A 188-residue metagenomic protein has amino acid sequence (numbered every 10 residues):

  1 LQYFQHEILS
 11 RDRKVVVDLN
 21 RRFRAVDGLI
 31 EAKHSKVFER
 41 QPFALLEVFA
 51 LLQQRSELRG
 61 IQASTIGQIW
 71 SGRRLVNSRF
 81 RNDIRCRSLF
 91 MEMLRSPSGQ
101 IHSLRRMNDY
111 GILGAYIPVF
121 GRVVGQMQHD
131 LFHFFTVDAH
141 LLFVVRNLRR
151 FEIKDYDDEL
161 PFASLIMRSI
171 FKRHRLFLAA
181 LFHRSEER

Functional and structural regions predicted by a protein language model:
L1-F135: Non-catalytic interface/linker regions that flank or bridge core catalytic/transmembrane domains
Q126-D130, I153-S169: Flexible, glycine/threonine-enriched loop-and-boundary segments that flank and lead into catalytic domains of large
H140: Hydrophobic (often cysteine-bearing) scaffold residues that line and stabilize catalytic clefts of nucleotide/cofactor
N147-I153: C-terminal accessory/binding modules appended to enzymatic or scaffolding proteins
L165-A180: Alpha-helical scaffolds flanking conserved acidic
R184: Catalytic glutamate of the conserved HExxH
E187-R188: Conserved small/polar residues in nucleotide/adenosyl-binding loops
